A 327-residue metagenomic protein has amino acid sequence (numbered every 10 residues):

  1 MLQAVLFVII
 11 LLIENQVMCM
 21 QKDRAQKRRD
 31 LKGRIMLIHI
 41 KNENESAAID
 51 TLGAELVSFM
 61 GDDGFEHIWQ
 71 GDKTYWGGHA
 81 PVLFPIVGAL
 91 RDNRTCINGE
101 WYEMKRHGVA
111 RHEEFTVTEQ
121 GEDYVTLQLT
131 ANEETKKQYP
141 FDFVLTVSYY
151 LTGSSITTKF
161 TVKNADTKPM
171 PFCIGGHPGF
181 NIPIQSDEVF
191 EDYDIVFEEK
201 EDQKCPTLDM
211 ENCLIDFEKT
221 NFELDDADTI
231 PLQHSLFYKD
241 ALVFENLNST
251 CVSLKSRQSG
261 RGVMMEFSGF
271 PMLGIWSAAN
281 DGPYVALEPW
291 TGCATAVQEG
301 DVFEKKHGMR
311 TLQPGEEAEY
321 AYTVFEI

Functional and structural regions predicted by a protein language model:
I40, A131-I184: Acidic, contiguous internal or C-terminal segments within carbohydrate-active enzymes that form a structured patch used
E43-W101: Acidic-aromatic substrate-binding/catalytic surfaces of carbohydrate-active enzymes
I49, T95-G99, E103, R310-E326: Short Pro-Gly-centered flexible turn/kink motifs
H79-A80, F84-P85, V297-E304: Short, structured beta-strand/loop micro-motifs enriched in basic residues and often containing a Trp
E100-G153: Extended, loop-rich substrate-binding clefts of extracytoplasmic carbohydrate-active enzymes
T146-S148, H307-L312: Beta-strand-rich interaction surfaces with strong enrichment in secreted/lumenal proteins
I182-F267: Active-site/ligand-binding surface loops and adjacent short beta/alpha elements that line catalytic pockets across
S256-T295: Glycine-rich active-site loops that engage anionic ligands at enzyme catalytic sites
